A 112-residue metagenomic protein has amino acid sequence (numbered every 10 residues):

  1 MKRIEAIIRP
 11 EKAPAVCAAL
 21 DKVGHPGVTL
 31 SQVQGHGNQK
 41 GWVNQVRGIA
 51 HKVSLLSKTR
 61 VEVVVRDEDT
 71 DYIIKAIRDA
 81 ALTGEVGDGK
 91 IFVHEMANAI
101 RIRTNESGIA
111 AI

Functional and structural regions predicted by a protein language model:
M1-I112: Positively charged, small/polar-rich N-terminal and surface patches that mediate targeting and assembly and bind
